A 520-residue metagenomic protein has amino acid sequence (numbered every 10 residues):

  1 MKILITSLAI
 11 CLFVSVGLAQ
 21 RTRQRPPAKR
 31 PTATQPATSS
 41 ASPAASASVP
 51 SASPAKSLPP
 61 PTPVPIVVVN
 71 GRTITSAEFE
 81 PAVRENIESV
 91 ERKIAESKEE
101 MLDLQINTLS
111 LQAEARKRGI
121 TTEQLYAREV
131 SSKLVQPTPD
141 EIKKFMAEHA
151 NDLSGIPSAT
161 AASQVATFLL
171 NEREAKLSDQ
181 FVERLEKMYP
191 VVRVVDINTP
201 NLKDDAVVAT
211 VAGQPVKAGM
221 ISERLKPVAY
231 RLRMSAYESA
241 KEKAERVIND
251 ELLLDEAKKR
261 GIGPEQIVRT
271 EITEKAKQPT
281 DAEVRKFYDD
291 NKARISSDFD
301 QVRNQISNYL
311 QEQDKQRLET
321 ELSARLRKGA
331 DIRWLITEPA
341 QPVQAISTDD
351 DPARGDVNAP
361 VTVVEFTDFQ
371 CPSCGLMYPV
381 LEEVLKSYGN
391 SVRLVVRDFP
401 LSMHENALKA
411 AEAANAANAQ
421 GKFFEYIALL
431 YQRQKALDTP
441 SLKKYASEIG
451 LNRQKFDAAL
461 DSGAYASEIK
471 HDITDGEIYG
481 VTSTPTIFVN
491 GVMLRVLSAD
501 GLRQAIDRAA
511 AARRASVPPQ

Functional and structural regions predicted by a protein language model:
M1-Q20: Sec-dependent N-terminal signal peptides
Q20-I74, E80-V361, P372, F488: Peptidyl-prolyl cis-trans isomerase
S89, V364-F369, G375-S447, R508-A512: Structural alpha/beta surface segment adjacent to cysteine/selenocysteine redox centers across thiol/disulfide enzymes
R128-E129, R184, T270-E271, R325 (+3 more regions): Short acidic/histidine-centered micro-motifs embedded in hydrophobic/aromatic stretches that mark compact functional
N308, E312, E382, K444-Q520: C-terminal cap of thioredoxin/glutaredoxin-like
K315-S402, K470-E477, A511-Q520: Extracytoplasmic thiol/disulfide redox context detector
